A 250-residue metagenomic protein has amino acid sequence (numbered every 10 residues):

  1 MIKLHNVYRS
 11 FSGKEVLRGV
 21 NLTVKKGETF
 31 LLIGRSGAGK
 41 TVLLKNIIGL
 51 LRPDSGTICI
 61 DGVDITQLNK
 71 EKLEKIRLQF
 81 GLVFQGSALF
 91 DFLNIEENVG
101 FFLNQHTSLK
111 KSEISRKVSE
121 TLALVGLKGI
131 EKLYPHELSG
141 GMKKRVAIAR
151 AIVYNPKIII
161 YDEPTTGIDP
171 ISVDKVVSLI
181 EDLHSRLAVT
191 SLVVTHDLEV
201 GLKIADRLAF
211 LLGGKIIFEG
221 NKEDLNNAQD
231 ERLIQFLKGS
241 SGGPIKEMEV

Functional and structural regions predicted by a protein language model:
I48: Helix-to-loop junction immediately C-terminal to a conserved catalytic motif
G56-D64, I76: Conserved ABC transporter NBD signature motif
V63-D64, K111-G129: Conserved ABC ATPase "signature" region
L133-H136, Y154: Conserved signature/switch motifs of ABC ATPase nucleotide-binding domains
I159-D162: Catalytic Walker B motif of ABC-type/P-loop ATPase nucleotide-binding domains
P170-S172: Helix N-cap at the start of a conserved alpha-helix in ABC-type nucleotide-binding domains
